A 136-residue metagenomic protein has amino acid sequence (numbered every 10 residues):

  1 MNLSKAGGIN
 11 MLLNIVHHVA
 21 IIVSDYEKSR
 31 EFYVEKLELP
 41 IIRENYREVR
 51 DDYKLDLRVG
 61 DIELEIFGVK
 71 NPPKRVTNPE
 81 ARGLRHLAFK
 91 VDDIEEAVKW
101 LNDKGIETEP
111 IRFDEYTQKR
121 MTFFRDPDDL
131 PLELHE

Functional and structural regions predicted by a protein language model:
N2-K28, L84-L87: N-terminal beta-strand motif that seeds the catalytic metal site of vicinal oxygen chelate
L3-L12, D56, V98-E136: Vicinal oxygen chelate
H17, Y53, R85, Q118-R120: Residue-level marker for the onset of beta-strands and adjacent loop->beta junctions in well-ordered domains
I22-E63: Core segments of cupin and vicinal oxygen chelate
K28-E31, E35, D92-E107: Replace "anionic and nucleotidyl ligands
I42-E44, R50-D52, I66, N71-T77 (+1 more regions): A short, acidic/glycine-rich surface segment
L64-I66, L134: Generic preference for hydrophobic
E80-I94: Mid-chain, well-packed structural core segment of small domains
